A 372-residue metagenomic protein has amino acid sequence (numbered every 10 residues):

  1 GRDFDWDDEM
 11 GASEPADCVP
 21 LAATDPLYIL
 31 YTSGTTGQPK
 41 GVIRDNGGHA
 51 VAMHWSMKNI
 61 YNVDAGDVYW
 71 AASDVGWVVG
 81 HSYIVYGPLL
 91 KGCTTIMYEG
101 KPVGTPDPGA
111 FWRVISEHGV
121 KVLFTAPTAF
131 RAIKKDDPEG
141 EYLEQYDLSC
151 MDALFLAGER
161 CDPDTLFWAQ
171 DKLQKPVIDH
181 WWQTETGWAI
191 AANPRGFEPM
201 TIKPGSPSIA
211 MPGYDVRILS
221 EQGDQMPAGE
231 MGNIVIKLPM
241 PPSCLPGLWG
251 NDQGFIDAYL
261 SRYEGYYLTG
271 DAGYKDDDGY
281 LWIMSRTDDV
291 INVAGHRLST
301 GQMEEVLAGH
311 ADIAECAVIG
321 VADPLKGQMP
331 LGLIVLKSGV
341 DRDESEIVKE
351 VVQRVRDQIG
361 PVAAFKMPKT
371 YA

Functional and structural regions predicted by a protein language model:
G1-F4, A65-G66, K91, E99-E230 (+4 more regions): Conserved adenylate-forming
G1-Y31, Q38, M53, I60-V68 (+1 more regions): Conserved pre-ATP/AMP-binding loop-to-beta segment of ANL
R44, A71-A72, Y98-E99, L156-A157 (+7 more regions): Thr-Gly-centered strand-to-loop micro-motif
G48, D74, C93-V114, R297-V306: ATP-dependent adenylate-forming carboxylate-activation enzymes
G80-I96, W188: Conserved short alpha-helical elements in the N-terminal third of ANL/AMP-binding
S116, L123, M240-P241, G265 (+1 more regions): AMP-binding/adenylate-forming catalytic core of the ANL superfamily
S243-N251: Cytochrome P450 core scaffold surrounding the K-helix E-X-X-R motif and the conserved "meander" helix-loop region
